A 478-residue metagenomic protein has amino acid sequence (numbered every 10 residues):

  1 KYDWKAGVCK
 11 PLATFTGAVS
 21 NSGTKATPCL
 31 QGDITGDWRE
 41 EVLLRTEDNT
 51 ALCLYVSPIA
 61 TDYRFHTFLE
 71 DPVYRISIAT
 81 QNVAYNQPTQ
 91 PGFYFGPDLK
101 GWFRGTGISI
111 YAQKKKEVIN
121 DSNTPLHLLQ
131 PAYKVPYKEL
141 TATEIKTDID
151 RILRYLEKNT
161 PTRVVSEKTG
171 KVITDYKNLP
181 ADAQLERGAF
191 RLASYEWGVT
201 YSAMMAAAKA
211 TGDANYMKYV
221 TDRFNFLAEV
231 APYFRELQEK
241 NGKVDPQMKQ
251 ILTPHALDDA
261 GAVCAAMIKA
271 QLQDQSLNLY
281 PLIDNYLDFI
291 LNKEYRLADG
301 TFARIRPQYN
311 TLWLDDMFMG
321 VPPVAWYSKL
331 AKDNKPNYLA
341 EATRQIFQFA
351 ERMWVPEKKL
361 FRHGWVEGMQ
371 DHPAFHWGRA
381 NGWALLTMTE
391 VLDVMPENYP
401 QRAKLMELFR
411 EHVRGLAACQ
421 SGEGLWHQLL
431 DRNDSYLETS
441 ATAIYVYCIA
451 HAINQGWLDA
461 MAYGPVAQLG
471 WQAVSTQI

Functional and structural regions predicted by a protein language model:
K1-K114: Beta-propeller-forming repeat regions
T27-Q31, G36-C53, T442, A450-G456 (+1 more regions): Active-site/pore-lining binding-face segments in mid-to-C-terminal subdomains
K115-G242, L277-Y280, D284-N285, K293 (+1 more regions): Low-complexity, Ser/Thr/Pro/Gly-enriched N-terminal "stalk/linker" regions
H127-L140, G198-A214, A262-S276, G320-N334 (+2 more regions): Well-ordered alpha-helical scaffold segments within catalytic/enzyme domains
L156, A207, V220-R223, L227 (+12 more regions): Alpha-helical solenoid scaffolds that mediate protein-protein interactions, centered on TPR/SEL1-like repeats but also
T169-A189, Q238-I268, F302-D316, K359-A380 (+2 more regions): Carbohydrate-binding/catalytic loop surfaces
L279-F318: Asp-box/WD-like beta-propeller blade repeats and closely related beta-sheet repeat scaffolds
L314-Q428, S435-V446, L458-I478: Extended ligand-binding clefts on enzyme/binding-domain cores
